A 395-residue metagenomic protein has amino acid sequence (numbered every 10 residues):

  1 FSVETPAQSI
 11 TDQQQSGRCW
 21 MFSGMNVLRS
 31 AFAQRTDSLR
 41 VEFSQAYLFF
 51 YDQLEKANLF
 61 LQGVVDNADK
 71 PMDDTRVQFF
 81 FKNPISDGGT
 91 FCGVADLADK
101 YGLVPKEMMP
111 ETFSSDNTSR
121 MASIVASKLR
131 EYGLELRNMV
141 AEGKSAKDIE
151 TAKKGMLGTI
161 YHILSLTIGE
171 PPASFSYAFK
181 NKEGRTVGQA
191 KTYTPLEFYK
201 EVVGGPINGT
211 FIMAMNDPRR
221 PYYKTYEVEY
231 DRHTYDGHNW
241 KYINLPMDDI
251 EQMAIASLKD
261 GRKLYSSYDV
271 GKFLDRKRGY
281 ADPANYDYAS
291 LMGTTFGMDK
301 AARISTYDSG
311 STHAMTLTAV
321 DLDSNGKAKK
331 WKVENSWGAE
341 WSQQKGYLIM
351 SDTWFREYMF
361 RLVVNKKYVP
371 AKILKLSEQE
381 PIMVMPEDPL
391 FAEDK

Functional and structural regions predicted by a protein language model:
F1-S9: N-terminal regions that are enriched for targeting/export leaders and immediately downstream pro/stem segments
Q14-L28, I85-C92, H313: Active-site nucleophilic cysteine motif
M21, Y47-F50, D96, P105-M108 (+3 more regions): Structural recognition of the beta-strand scaffold that forms the well-ordered cores of secreted hydrolase catalytic
G24-A33, D99, L103, K259 (+1 more regions): Sec-exported extracytoplasmic/periplasmic mature domains
N26-V27, Q53-K56, P105, S114 (+3 more regions): Solvent-exposed loop/turn segments at secondary-structure junctions within structured extracellular/periplasmic domains
Q45-A178: Papain-like cysteine protease catalytic cores
K144-K395: Active-site signature of cysteine proteases
